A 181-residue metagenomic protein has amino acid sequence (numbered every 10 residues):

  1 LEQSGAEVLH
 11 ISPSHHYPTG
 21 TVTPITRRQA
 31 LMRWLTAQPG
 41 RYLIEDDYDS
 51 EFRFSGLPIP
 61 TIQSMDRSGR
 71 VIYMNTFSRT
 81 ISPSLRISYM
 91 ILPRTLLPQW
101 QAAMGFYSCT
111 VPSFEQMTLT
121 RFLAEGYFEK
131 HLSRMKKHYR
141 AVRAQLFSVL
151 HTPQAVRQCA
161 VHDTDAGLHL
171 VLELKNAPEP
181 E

Functional and structural regions predicted by a protein language model:
L1-G5, H16, T21-P39, D49-T80 (+1 more regions): Active-site pre-lysine segment of PLP-dependent enzymes
E7, G40-R41, R86: Conserved acidic residues
S14, P93-R94, A124, E173-K175: Residue-level recognition of strand-loop junctions within catalytic nucleotide-signaling folds
P60-T61, Q101, L119, L150: Catalytic cores of nucleotide-enabled group-transfer and carboxylate-activating enzymes in metabolic and assembly-line
R67-K137: Conserved core segment of the aminotransferase class I/II
T120, K137-F147, C159-L174, P180-E181: Conserved glycine-rich beta-strand-loop-beta hairpin in the small C-terminal domain of fold type I
